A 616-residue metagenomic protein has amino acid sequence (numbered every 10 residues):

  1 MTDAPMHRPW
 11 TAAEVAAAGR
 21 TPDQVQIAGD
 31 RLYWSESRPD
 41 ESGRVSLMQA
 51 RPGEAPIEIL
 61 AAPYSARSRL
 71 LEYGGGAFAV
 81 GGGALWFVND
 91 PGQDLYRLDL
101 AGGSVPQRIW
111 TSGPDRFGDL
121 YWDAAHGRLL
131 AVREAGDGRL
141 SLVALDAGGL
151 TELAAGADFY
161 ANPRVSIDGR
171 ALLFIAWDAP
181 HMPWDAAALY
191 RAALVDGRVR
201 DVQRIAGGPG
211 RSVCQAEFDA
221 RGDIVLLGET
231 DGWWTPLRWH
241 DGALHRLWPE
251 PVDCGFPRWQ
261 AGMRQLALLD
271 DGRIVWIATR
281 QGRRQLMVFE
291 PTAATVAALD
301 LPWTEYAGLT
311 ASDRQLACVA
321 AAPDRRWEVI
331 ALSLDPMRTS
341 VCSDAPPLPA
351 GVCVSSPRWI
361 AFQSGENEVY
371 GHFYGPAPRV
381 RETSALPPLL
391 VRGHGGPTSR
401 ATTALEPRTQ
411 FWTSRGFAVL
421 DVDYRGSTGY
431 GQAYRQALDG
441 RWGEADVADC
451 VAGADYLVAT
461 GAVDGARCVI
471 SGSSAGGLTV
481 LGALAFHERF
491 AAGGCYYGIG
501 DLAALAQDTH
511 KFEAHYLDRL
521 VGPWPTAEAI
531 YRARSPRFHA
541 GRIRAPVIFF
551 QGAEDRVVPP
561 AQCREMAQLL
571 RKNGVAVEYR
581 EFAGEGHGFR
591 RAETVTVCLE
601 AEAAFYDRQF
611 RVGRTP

Functional and structural regions predicted by a protein language model:
M1-R31, S37-S42: Sequence/structural signature of beta-propeller modules and their immediately flanking N-terminal secretory/stalk
W10-A16, I57-S68, V105-T111, L150-A154 (+4 more regions): A short beta-strand motif characteristic of beta-propeller blades
A17-R31, S65-L85, P114-L129, A157-L172 (+9 more regions): Conserved beta-propeller blade repeats
T21-Q24, S35-E36, V45-S46, I57-E58 (+12 more regions): Non-catalytic accessory segments flanking enzyme active sites
E36-S46, A66-E72, F87-L95, T111-F117 (+12 more regions): A flexible loop/linker signature enriched in serine peptidases of the S9 family
R51-E54, D99-G103, D146-G148, L194-G197 (+3 more regions): Short loop/turn segments that connect beta-strands within beta-propeller blades
P180, A345, P349-A466, S473 (+1 more regions): Cap/lid segment of the alpha/beta-hydrolase catalytic domain
Y424-P616: Active-site-proximal cap/loop segments of hydrolase catalytic domains
